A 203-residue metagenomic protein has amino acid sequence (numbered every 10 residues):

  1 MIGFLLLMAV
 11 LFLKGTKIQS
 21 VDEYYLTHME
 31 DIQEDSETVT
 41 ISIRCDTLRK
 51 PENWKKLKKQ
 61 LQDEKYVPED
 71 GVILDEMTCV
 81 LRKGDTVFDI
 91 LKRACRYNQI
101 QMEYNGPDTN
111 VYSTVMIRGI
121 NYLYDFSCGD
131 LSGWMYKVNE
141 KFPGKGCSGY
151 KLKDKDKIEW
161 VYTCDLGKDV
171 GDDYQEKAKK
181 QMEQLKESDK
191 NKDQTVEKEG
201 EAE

Functional and structural regions predicted by a protein language model:
M1-E203: Ubiquitin-like/PB1-type beta-grasp interaction modules and other compact soluble beta-rich domains
